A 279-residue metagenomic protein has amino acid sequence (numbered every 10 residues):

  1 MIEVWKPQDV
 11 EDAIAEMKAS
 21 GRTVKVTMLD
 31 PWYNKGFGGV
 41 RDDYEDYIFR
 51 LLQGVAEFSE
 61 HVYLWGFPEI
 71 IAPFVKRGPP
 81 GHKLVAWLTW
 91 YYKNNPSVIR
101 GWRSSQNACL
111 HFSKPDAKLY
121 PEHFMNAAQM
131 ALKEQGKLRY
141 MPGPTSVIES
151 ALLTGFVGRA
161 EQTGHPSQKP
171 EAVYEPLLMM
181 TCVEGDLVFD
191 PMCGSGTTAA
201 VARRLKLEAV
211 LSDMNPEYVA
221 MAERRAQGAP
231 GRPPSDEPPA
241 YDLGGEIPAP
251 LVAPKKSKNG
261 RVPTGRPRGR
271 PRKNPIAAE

Functional and structural regions predicted by a protein language model:
M1-M17, E223-K258: S-adenosyl-L-methionine
M1-S212, E217-A220, A278: Core catalytic lobe of class I
P176, R232, K273-A277: Enrichment for repetitive, rod-forming helical segments
P248, V252, G269-E279: Short amphipathic alpha-helical segments
K256-N274: Arg/Lys-rich, glycine/proline-spaced intrinsically disordered segments in nuclear chromatin/transcription regulators
